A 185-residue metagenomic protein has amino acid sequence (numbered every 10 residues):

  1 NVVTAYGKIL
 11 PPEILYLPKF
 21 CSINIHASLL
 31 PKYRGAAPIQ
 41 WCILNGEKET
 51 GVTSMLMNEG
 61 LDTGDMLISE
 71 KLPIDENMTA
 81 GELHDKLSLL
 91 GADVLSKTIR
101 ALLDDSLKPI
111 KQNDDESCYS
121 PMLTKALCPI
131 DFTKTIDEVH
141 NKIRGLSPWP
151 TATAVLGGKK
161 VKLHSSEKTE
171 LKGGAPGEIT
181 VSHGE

Functional and structural regions predicted by a protein language model:
N1-V2, H164: Short, hydrophobic beta-strand segments that form beta-sheet elements in well-ordered domains
V2-Y119: Donor/substrate-binding cores of folate-linked one-carbon enzymes
D114-E185: Internal anion-binding site segments
